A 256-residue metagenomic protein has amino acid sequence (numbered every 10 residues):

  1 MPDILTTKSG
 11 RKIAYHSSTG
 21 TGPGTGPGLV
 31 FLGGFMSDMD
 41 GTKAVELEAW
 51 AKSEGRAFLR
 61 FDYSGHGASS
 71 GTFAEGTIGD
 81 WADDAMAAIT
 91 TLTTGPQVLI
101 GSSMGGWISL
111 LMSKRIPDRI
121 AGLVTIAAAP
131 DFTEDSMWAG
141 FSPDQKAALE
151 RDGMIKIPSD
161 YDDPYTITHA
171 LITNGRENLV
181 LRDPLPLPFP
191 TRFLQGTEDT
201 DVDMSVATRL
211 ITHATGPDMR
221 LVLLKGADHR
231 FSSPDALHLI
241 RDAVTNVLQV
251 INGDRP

Functional and structural regions predicted by a protein language model:
M1-G20: N-terminal cap/lid segment of alpha/beta-hydrolase-fold proteins
G10, R119-L223, D228-P256: The alpha/beta-hydrolase serine catalytic core
T25-G34: Short beta-strand element of the alpha/beta-hydrolase
F35-E48, S205: The serine-hydrolase catalytic nucleophile loop
E48-S70: Conserved alpha/beta-hydrolase
E75-T91: Alpha/beta-hydrolase active-site loop
L99-G101, I126: Short beta-strand immediately N-terminal to the catalytic nucleophile in serine-hydrolase-like folds
G101-S109: Gly/Ala-rich beta-loop-alpha elbow adjacent to hydrolase catalytic centers
